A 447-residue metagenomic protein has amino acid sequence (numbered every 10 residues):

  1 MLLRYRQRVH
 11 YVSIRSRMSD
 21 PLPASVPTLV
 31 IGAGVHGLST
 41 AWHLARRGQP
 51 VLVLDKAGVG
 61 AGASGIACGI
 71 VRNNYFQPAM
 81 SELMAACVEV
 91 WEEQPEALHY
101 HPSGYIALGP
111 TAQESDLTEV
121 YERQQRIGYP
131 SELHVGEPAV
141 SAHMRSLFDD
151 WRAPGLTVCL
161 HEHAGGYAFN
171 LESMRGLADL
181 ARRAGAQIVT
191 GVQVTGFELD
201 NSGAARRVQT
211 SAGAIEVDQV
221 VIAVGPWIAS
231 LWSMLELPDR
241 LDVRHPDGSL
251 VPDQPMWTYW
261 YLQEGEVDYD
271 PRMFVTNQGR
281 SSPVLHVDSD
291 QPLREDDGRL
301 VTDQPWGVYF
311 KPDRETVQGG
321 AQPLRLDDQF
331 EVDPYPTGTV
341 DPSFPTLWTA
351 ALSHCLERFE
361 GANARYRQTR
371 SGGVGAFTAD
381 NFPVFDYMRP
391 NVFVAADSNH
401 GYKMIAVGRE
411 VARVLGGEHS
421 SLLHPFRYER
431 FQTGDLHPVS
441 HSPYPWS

Functional and structural regions predicted by a protein language model:
D20-H36, L52: Beta1/beta-strand and adjacent pyrophosphate-binding region of the FAD-binding site in flavoprotein oxidoreductases
A45-S64: Glycine-rich FAD pyrophosphate-binding loop
C68-L147, L156, G307-V308: Dinucleotide-binding Rossmann-like beta1-alpha1 core, especially the glycine-rich loop that anchors the ADP
E82-L83, A107-D116, L160-L180, V340-L347 (+1 more regions): Short beta-strand to alpha-helix junction loop
V135-R145, G338-A406, E410-S420, H424-P438: Flavin (FAD/FMN) cofactor-binding core of flavoprotein oxidoreductases
L160-Q219, A223: Helical element adjacent to the flavin cofactor pocket in flavoenzyme catalytic cores
I222-D239: Flavin (primarily FAD) binding-site architecture
V267-P390: Active-site lid/adjacent beta-loop-alpha segment flanking the redox-cofactor pocket in flavoenzymes
